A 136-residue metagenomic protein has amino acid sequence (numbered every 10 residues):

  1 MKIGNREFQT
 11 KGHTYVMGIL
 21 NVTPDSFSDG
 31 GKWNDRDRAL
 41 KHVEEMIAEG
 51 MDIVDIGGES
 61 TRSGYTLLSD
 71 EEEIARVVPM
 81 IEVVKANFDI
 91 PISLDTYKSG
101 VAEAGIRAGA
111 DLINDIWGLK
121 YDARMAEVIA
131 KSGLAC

Functional and structural regions predicted by a protein language model:
M1-N21: N-terminal amphipathic alpha-helix/helix-capping segment at the start of soluble metabolic enzymes
K11-V16, M51-D52, F88-I90, G109-D111 (+1 more regions): Short, well-ordered coil/turn segments that N-cap beta-strands
L20, M46, G50, D95 (+3 more regions): Conserved, mostly hydrophobic/aromatic
V22-K41, T66, P91-S93: Active-site mouth loops of central-metabolism enzymes
P24-S28, S60-G64, V101, A108 (+1 more regions): Conserved anion-binding
S26-S28, D52-P79: Glycine-rich, proline-tolerant flexible connector loops at the mouths of alpha/beta enzymes
T66-L94, S99, E103, E127-C136: Alpha-helix-loop-beta-strand connector modules within alpha/beta enzyme cores
F88-Y97, D111-Y121: Catalytic beta/alpha-barrel core
